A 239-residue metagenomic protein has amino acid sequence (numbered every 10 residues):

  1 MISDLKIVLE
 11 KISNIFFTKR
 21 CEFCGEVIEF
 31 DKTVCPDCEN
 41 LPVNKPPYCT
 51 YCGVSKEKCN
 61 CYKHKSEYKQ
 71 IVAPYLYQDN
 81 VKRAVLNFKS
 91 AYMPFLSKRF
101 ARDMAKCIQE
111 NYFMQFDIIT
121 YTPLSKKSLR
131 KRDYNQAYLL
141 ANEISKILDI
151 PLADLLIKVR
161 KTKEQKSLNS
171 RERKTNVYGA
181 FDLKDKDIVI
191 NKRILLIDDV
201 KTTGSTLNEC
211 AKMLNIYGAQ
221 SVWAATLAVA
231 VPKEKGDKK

Functional and structural regions predicted by a protein language model:
M1-D198, T202-K239: Glycine-rich phosphate/pyrophosphate-handling loop used in enzymes and phosphotransfer proteins
